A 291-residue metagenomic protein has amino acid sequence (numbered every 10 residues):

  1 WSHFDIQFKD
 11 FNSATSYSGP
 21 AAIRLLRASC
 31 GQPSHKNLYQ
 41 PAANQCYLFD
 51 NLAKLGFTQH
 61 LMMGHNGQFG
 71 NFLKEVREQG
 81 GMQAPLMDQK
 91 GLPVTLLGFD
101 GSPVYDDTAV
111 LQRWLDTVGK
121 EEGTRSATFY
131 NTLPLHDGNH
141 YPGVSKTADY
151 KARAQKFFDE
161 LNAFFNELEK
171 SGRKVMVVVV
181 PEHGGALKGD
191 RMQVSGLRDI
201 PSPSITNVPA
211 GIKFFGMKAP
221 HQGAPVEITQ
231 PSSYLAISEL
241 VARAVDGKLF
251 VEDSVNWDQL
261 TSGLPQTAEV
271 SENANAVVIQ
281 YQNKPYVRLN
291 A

Functional and structural regions predicted by a protein language model:
W1-P142, N207, Y234, E239-V245 (+1 more regions): Active-site-proximal alpha/beta segments of enzymes that process anionic O-linked groups
Q32, L55, H183-A186, D190 (+2 more regions): Phosphate/oxyanion-binding loops and surfaces in catalytic or ligand/nucleic-acid-binding neighborhoods
S34-Y39, G98-S102, T147-K151, N166 (+3 more regions): Active-site rim elements
D50, G67-N71, N166-K170, F214-A291: Membrane-interface soluble catalytic domains
Y105-E122, H140-V180, K188-R191: A long, amphipathic alpha-helix that forms part of the scaffold/cap immediately adjacent to metal-dependent active
P134, A152, A276-V278: Polyampholytic, low-complexity intrinsically disordered segments
L161, E182, A210, I237 (+1 more regions): Hydrophobic, well-ordered secondary-structure elements that form the walls of internal hydrophobic environments
K174, V180-K218: Histidine-centered active-site microenvironments of extracellular/periplasmic hydrolases and transferases
